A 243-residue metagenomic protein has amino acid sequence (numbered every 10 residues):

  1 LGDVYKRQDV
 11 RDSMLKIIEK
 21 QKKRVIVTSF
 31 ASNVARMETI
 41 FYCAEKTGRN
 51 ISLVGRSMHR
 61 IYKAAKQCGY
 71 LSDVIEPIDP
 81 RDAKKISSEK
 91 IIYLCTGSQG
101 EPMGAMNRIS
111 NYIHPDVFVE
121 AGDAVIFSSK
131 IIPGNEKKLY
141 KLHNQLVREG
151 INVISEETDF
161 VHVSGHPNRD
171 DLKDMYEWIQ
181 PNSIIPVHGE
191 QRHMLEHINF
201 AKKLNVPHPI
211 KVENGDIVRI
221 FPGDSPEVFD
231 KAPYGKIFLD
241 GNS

Functional and structural regions predicted by a protein language model:
L1-Y5: Short, small-residue-biased leader/transition segments that mark boundaries at the very start of proteins
R7-S128, I132-G134, K138-S243: Hard-cation-handling environments
